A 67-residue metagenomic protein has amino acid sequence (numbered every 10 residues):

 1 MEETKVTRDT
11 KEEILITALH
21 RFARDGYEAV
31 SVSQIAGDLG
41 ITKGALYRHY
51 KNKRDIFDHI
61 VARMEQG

Functional and structural regions predicted by a protein language model:
M1-D25, A29-I41, K51-D58: Basic, helix-initiating cap at the start of DNA-binding domains
G44: Key DNA-contact positions within bacterial/archaeal DNA-binding proteins
D58-M64: Alpha-helical DNA-contacting segments of helix-turn-helix folds
